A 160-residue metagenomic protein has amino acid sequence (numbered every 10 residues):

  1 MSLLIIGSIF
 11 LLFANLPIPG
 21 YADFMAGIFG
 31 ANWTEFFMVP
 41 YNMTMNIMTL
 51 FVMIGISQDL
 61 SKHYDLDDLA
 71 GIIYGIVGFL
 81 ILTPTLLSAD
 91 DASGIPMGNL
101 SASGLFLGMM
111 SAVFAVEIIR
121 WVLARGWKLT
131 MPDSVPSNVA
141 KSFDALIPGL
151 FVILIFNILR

Functional and structural regions predicted by a protein language model:
M1-L12, A22-F29, W33-R160: Signature of multi-pass transmembrane helix bundles
